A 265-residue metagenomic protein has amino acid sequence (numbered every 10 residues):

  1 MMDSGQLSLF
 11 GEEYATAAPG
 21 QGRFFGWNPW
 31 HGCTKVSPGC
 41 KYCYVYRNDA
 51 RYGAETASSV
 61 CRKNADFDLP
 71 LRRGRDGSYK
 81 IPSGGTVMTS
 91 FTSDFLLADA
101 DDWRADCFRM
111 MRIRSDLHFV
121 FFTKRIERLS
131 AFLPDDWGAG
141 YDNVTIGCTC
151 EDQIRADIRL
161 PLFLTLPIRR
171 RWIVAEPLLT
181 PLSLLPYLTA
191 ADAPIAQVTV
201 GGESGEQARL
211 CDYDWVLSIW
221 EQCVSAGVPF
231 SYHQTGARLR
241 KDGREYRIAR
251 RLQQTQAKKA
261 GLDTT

Functional and structural regions predicted by a protein language model:
M1-T86: N-terminal [4Fe-4S]-dependent radical SAM core
G5, G20, H233, L252-T255: Intrinsically disordered, low-complexity regions enriched in polar/acidic and amide residues
Q6-L7, L185, A249: Intrinsically disordered, low-complexity regions
G32, G39, G201-G202, G236: Glycine-centered flexibility sites
K35, Y42, S204-G205, L239: Short, flexible micro-motifs
F67-H233, R240: Conserved AdoMet/S-adenosylmethionine-binding subsite of the radical SAM
A237-T265: C-terminal accessory extensions appended to soluble enzyme cores
